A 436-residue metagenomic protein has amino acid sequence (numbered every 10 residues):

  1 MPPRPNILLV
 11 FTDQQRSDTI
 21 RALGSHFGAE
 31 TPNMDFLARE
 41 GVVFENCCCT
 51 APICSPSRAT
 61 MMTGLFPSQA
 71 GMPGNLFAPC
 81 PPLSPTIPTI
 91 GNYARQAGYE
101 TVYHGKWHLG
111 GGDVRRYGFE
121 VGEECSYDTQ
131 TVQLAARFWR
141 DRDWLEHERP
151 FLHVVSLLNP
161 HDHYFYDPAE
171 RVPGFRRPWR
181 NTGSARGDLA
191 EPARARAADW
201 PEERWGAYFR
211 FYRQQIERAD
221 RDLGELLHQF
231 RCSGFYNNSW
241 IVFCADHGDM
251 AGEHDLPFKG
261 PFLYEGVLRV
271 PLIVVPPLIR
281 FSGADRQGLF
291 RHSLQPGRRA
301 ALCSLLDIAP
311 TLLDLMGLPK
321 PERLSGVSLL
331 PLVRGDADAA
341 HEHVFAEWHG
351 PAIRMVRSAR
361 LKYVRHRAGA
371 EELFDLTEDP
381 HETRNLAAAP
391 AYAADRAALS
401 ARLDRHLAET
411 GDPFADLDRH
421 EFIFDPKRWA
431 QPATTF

Functional and structural regions predicted by a protein language model:
M1-P5, T12, R16-S17, V43 (+3 more regions): Long, internal low-complexity/basic segments
M1-V42, A51, H381-Y392: Active-site-proximal N-terminal segment of extracellular/periplasmic enzymes that hydrolyze or transfer
P2, Q14-T19, L23-G28, R142-R149 (+3 more regions): Active-site-proximal cap/lid insertion segments
P3-I7, V42-E45, A97-E100, E148-V155 (+1 more regions): Loop/turn elements at helix/coil->beta-strand transitions in domains of secreted/extracellular proteins
S17-I20, I53-S57, A70-M72, L109-V114 (+8 more regions): Short catalytic/ligand-binding loop motif for oxyanion handling, primarily in non-cytosolic enzymes, centered on
A22-R58, G64-L65, Q69, E100-T101 (+2 more regions): Short, structured active-site-proximal loop/turn typified by the sulfatase FGly-forming signature C/S-X-P-X-R
T60-N181, F258: Catalytic-site neighborhoods of secreted/periplasmic enzymes that process anionic sulfate/phosphate groups
D143, H247-E253, R280, L306-A309 (+6 more regions): C-terminal cap/loop subdomain of S1 sulfatases and analogous C-terminal strand-loop tails that border
